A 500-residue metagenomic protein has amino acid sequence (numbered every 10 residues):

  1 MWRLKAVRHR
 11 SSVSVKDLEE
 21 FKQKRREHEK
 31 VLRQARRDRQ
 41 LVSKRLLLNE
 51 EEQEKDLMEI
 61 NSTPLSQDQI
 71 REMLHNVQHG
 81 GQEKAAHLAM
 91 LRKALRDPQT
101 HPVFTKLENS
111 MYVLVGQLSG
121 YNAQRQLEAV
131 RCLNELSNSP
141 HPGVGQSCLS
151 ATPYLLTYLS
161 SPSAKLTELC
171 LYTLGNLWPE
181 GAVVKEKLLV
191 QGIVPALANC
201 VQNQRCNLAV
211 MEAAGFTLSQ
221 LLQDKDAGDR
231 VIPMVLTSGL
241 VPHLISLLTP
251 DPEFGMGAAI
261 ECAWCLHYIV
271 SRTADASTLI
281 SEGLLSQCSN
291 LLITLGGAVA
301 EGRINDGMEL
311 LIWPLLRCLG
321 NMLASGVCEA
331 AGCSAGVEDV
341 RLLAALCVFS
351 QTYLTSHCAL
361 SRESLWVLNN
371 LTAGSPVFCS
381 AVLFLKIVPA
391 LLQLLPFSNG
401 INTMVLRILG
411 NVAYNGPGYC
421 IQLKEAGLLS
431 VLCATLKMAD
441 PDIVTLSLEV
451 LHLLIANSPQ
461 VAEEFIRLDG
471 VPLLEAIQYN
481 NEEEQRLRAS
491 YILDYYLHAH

Functional and structural regions predicted by a protein language model:
M1-R96, E449-H452, V471-H500: Intrinsically disordered, low-complexity regulatory regions of large eukaryotic scaffold/signaling proteins
D56-N61, D97-F104, V113, N138-G145 (+16 more regions): Alpha-solenoid ARM/HEAT helical repeat scaffolds used for protein-protein interactions
I60-L65, C132, S334-R362, L368-N370 (+3 more regions): Alpha-solenoid helical repeat scaffolds
N61-H87, K93-E128, S147-Y158: Internal amphipathic alpha-helical repeat/solenoid segments
Q69, T105-L114, S147-L155, L188-L197 (+9 more regions): Alpha-helical scaffold repeats of the Armadillo/HEAT/TPR superfamily
Q78-R92, Y121-S137, S160-P179, V190-Q191 (+10 more regions): Alpha-helical solenoid repeats of the armadillo/HEAT superfamily in eukaryotic scaffolding/adaptor proteins
R92, V115, N134, P153-L156 (+16 more regions): Register-specific detector for alpha-helical tandem repeat solenoids, activating on a conserved position within each
Q220-Q223, V241-L248, D275: Long all-alpha helical scaffold domains
